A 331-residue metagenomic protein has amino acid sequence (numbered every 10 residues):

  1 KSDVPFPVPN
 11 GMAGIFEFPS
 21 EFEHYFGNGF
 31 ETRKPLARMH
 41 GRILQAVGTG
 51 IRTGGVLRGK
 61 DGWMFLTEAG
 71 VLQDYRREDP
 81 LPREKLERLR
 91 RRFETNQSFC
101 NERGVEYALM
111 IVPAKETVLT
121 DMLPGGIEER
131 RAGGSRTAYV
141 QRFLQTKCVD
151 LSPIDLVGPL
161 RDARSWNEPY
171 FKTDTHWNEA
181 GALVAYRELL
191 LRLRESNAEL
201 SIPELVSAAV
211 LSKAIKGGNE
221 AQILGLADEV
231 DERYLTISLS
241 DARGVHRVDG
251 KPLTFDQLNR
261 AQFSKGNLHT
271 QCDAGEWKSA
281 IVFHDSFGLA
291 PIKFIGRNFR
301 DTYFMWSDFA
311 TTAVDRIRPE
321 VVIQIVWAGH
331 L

Functional and structural regions predicted by a protein language model:
K1-L331: Extracellular glycan-modifying ectodomains
